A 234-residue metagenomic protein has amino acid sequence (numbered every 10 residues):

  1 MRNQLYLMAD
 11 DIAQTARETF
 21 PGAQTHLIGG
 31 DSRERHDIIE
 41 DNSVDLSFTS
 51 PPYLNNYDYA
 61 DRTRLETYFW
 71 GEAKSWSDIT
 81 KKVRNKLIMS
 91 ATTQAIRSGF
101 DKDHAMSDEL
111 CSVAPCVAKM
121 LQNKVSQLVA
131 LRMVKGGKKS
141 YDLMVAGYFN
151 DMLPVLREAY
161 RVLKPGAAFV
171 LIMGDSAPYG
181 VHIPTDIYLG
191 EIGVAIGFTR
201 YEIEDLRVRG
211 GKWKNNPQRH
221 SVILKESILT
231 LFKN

Functional and structural regions predicted by a protein language model:
M1-F48, L54, D58-D61, M120-S126 (+1 more regions): SAM-dependent nucleic-acid methyltransferase catalytic core
L54-R157: SAM-dependent methyltransferase catalytic-core segment centered on the flexible catalytic loop and adjoining short
L153-P165, G193: A short glycine-rich, Lys/Arg-flanked "PGG" loop and its adjoining helix->strand segment in the class I
V155, P184-G197: Short alpha-helix
K164, Q218-N234: Core SAM-dependent methyltransferase catalytic element
S176-H182, L189, Y201, S221: C-terminal target-recognition/interaction regions appended to catalytic cores
T199-R209: Conserved S-adenosyl-L-methionine
